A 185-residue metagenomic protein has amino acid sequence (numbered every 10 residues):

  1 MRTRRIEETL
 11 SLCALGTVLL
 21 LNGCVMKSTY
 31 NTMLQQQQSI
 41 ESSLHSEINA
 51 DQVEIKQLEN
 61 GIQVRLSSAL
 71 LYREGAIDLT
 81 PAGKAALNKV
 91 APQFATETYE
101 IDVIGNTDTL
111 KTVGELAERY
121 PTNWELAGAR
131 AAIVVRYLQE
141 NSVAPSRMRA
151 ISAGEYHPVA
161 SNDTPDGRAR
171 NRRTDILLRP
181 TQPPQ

Functional and structural regions predicted by a protein language model:
M1-C13: Bacterial N-terminal signal peptides that target proteins for export
S11-G16, I40, I62, L71 (+4 more regions): Short, functionally important structural connectors and interaction interfaces within domains
L12-C13, V53, P92, P165: Residues embedded in well-ordered secondary-structure elements
A14, N60-Q63, I104-D108: Short hydrophobic/aromatic-rich motifs at helix boundaries and adjacent loops
G16, Q93, E140-N141: Histidine kinase transmitter module recognition
L20-G23: C-terminal motif of bacterial Sec signal peptides marking the signal peptidase cleavage site
V25-I101, P180-Q185: Periplasmic peptidoglycan-binding/tethering modules of Gram-negative envelope proteins
I77, P81, N106-Q185: Periplasmic OmpA-like peptidoglycan-binding domain that tethers envelope proteins to the cell wall
